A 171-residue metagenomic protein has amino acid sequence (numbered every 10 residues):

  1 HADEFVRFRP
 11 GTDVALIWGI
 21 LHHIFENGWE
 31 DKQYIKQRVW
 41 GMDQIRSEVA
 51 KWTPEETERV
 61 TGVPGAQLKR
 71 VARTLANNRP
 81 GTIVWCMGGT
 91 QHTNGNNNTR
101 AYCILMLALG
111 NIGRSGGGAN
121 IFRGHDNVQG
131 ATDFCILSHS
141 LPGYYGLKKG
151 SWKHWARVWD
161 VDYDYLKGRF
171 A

Functional and structural regions predicted by a protein language model:
H1-N127, K153-A171: Cofactor-pocket helix-loop regions in the catalytic cores of large enzyme subunits
N127-H154: Surface-exposed loop and adjacent secondary-structure segments within mature catalytic domains
